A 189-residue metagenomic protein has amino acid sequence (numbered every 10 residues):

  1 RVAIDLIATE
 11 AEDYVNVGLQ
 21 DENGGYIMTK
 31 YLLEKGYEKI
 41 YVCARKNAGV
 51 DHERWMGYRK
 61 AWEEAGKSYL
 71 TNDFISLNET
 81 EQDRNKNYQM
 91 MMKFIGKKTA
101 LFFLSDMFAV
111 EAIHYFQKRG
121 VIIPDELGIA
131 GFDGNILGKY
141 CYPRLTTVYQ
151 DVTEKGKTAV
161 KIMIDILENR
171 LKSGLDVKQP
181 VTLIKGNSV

Functional and structural regions predicted by a protein language model:
R1-A3, Y14-N16, V42, F74 (+3 more regions): Conserved beta-strand scaffold positions in the cores of enzyme catalytic domains, especially in NTP/NDP-utilizing
R1-G24, M107, D133-L145: Flexible loop/hinge segments that line or gate small-molecule binding clefts
D5, G18, A44, S76 (+2 more regions): Short beta-strand/turn micro-motifs composed of small residues that flank or help shape donor/cofactor-binding pockets
V15-V42, H52, E81-M91, A109 (+1 more regions): Hydrophobic alpha-helical segments within soluble ligand-binding/sensing domains
Y26-G66, L175-S188: An alpha-beta-alpha
K39, Y69-D73, I123-G128: Short acidic capping loops at alpha-helix termini that bridge into adjacent secondary structure
N72-Q82: Short beta->alpha junction loops
Q89-V189: Flexible loop/turn connectors
